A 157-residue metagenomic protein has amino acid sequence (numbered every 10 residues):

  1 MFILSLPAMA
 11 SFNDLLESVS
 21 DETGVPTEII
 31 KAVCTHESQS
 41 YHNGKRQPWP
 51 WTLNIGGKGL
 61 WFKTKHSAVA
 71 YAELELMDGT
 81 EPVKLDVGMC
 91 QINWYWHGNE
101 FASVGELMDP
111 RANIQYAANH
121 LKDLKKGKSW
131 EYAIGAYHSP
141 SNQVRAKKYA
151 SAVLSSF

Functional and structural regions predicted by a protein language model:
S5-P7: N-terminal signal peptide c-region/cleavage motif recognized by signal peptidases
M9-F157: Catalytic glycan-binding domains that act on GlcNAc-containing polysaccharides
